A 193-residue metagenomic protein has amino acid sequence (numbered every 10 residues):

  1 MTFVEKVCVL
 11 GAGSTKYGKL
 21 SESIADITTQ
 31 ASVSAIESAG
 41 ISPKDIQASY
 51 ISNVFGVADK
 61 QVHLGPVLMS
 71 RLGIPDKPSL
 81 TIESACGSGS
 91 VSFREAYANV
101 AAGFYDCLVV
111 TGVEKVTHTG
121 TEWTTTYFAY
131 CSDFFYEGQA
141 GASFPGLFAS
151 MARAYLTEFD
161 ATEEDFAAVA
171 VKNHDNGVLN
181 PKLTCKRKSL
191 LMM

Functional and structural regions predicted by a protein language model:
M1-P78, V113-M193: Conserved "HGTGT" condensation-loop signature of ketosynthase/thiolase-family condensing enzymes that catalyze
I74-E95: Aromatic/His-enriched, Gly/Pro-containing loop or helix-boundary segments that lie immediately adjacent to catalytic
E83-S88, V110-V116: Short, glycine/charge-rich beta-strand/loop segments that flank catalytic centers and engage negatively charged groups
R94-A101, L156-E158: A general structural signal for short secondary-structure boundary/capping elements
Y97-V110, G120-W123: Hydrophobic or amphipathic alpha-helical targeting/insertion segments
